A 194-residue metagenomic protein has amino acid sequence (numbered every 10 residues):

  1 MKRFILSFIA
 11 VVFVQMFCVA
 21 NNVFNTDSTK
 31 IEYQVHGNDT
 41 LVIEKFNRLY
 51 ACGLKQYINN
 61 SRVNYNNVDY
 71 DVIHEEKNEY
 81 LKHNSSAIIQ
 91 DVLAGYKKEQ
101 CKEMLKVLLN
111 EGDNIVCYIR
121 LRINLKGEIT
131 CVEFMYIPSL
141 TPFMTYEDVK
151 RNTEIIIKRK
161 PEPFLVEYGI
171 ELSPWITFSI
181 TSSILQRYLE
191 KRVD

Functional and structural regions predicted by a protein language model:
M1-T29, D194: Bacterial Sec-dependent N-terminal signal peptides
N21-D194: Charge-biased low-complexity segments
